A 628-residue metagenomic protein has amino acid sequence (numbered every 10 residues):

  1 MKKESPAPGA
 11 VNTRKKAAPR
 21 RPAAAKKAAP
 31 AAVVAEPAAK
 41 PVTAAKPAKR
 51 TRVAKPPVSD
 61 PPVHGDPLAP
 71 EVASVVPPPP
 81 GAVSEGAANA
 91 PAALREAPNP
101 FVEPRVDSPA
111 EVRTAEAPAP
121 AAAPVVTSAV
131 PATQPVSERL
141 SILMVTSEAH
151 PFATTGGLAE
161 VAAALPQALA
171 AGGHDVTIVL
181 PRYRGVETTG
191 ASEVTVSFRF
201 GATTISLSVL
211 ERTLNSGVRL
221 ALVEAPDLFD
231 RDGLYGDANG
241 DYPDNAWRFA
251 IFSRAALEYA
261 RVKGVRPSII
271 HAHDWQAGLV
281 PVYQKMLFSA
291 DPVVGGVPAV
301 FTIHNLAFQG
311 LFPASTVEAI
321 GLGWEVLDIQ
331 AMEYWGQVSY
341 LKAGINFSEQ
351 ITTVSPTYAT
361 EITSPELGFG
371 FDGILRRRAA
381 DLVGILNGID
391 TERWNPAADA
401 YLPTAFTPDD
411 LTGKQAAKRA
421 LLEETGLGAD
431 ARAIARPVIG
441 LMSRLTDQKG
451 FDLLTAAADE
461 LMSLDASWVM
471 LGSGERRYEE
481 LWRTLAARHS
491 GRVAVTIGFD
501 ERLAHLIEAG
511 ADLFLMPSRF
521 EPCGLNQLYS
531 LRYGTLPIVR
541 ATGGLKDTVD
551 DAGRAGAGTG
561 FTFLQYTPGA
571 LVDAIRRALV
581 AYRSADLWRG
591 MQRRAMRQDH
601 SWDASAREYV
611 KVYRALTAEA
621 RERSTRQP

Functional and structural regions predicted by a protein language model:
K2-P22, A45-R52, P56, P62-P628: Catalytic cores of nucleotide-sugar-dependent glycosyltransferases that transfer UDP/GDP/TDP-activated
K26, E36-K46: Compositionally biased, intrinsically disordered low-complexity segments enriched for polar/charged residues
